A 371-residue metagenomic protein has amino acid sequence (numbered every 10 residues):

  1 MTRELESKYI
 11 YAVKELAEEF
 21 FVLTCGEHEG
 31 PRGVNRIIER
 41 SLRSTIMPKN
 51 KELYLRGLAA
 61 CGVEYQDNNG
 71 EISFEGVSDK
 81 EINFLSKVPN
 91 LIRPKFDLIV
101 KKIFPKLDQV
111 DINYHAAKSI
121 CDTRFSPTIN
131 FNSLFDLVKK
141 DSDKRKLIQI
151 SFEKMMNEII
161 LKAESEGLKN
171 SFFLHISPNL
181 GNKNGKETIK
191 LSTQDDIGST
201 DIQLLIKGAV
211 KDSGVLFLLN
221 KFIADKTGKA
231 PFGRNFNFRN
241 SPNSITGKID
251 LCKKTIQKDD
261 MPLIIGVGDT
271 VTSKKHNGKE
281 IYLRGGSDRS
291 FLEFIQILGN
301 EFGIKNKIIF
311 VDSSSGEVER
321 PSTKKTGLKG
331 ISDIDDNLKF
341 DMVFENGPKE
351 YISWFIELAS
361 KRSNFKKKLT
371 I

Functional and structural regions predicted by a protein language model:
M1, G62, T270: Anionic group-transfer/hydrolysis microenvironments
R3-I10, V34-L42, E81-F104, D141-G167 (+4 more regions): Well-ordered, non-membrane alpha-helical segments in soluble/globular domains
E4-R124: Active-site phosphate-binding/coordination module
V63-N68, T128, G316-E319: A short acidic, often aromatic-flanked loop/helix-cap motif at beta-alpha or helix-coil junctions that lines enzyme
N68-K80, K101-V110, S165-N170, F217-F222 (+2 more regions): Short secondary-structure transition/capping segments
N113-I264, D269-N277: Conserved acidic, metal-coordinating active-site core of Asp-based, Mg2+-dependent phosphoryl-transfer enzymes
L205-G208, D212-I371: Mg2+-dependent phosphoryl-transfer enzymes with acidic/Ser/Thr/Gly-rich catalytic loops
